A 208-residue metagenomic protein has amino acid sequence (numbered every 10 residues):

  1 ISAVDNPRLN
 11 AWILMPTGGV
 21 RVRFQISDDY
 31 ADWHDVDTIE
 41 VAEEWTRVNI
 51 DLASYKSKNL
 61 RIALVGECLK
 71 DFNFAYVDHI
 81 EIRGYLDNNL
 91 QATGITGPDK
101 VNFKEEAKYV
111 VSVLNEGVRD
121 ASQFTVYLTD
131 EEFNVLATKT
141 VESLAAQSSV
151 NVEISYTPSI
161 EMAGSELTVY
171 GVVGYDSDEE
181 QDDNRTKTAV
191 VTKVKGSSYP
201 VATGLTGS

Functional and structural regions predicted by a protein language model:
I1-D5, D28, W45-N49, K70-S208: Extracellular/luminal regions of secreted and cell-surface proteins that mediate adhesion/ECM remodeling
I1-N10, S57-N59: Extended extracellular/luminal ectodomain segments enriched in beta-structured repeat modules
N6-P7, G18-I26: Beta-strand acidic-aromatic groove motif in beta-rich domains, primarily in extracellular
I13-T17, S54, N115, D130: Non-cytosolic beta-sheet module surface loops
P16-G19, R119-A121: Short proline/glycine-enriched turn/loop motifs at strand-loop junctions of beta-rich domains
Y30-K56, L205: Extracellular carbohydrate recognition and processing domains and analogous Trp-centered ligand-binding platforms
S54-L64: Noncatalytic modules at the cell exterior or secretory-pathway interfaces, chiefly beta-strand-rich lectin/adhesion
E67: Short loop/turn segments immediately following the C-termini of beta-strands
